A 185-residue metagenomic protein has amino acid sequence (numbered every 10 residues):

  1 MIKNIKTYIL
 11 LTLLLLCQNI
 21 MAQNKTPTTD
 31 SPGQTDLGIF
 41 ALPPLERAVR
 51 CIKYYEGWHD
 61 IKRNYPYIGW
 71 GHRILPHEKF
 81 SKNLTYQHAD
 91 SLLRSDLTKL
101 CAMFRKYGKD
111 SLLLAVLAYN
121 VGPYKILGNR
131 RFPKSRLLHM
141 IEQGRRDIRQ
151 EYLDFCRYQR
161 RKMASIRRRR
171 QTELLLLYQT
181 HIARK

Functional and structural regions predicted by a protein language model:
M1-I9: Bacterial N-terminal signal peptides that target proteins for export
T12-M21: Hydrophobic h-region of N-terminal signal peptides that target proteins for export in Gram-negative bacteria
Q23-H59, H72-H77, L84-M103, K125-K185: Long, amphipathic alpha-helical surface segments
R47, R63-Y65, K109: Extracytoplasmic
N64-I68, H72: Early exported N-terminus immediately downstream of N-terminal targeting peptides
F104-D110: Structural motif
S111-K125: Short N-proximal segments of mature Sec-exported proteins
